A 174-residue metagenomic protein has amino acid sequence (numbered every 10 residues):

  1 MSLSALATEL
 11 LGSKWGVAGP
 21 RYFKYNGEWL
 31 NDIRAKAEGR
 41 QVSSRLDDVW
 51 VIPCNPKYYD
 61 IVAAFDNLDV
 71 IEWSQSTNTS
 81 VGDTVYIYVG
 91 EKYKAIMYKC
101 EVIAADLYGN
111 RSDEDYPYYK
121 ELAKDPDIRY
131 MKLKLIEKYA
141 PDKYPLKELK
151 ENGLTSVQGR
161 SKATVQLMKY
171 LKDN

Functional and structural regions predicted by a protein language model:
M1-R45: Eukaryotic, polar/proline-rich low-complexity intrinsically disordered regions
A18, A95-M97, D125-M131: Short edge beta-strand segments in beta-sheet-rich domains
G27-V51, Y58-I61, L68-W73, N110-N174: Contiguous surface segments at macromolecular interaction interfaces
S76-V89: Short coil-to-beta transition motif at edge beta-strands of beta-rich domains
V89-A95: Short, charged beta-turn/beta-strand-edge "cap" motif at the junction between a beta-strand and an adjacent loop
A95-A105: Short beta-strand-centered aromatic/proline hotspots
